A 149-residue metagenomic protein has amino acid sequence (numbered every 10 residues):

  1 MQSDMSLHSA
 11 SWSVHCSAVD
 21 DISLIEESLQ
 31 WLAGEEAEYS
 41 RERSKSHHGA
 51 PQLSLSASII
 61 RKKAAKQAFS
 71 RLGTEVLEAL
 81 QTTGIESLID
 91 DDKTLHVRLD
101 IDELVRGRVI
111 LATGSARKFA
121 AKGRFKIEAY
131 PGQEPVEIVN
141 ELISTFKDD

Functional and structural regions predicted by a protein language model:
M1-S40: Long, hydrophobic N-terminal alpha-helical segment
V14-A18, A33, I59-K63, I101-V105 (+1 more regions): Beta-strand elements of well-folded, non-transmembrane domains
D21-L24, K63-F69, R106, Q133-E137: Short, conserved charged micro-motifs
I25-S28, A68-V76, N140-I143: Short amphipathic alpha-helices in soluble, non-transmembrane regions that often serve as interface/regulatory elements
Y39-A64: Short, charge-patterned binding micro-sites
L55-L80: Hydrophobic-cavity lipid-handling domains and compact docking modules
G73-V105: Mid-chain, well-packed structural core segment of small domains
R98-D149: Glycine-rich, aromatic-bearing surface loops/beta-hairpins
